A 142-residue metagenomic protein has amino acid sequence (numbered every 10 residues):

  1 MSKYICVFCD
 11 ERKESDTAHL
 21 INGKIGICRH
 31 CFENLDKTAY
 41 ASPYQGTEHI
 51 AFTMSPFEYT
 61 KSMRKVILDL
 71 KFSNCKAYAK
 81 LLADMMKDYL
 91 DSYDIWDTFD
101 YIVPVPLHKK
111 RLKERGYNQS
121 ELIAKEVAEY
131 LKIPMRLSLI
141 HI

Functional and structural regions predicted by a protein language model:
M1-I140: Glycine-rich phosphate/pyrophosphate-handling loop used in enzymes and phosphotransfer proteins
